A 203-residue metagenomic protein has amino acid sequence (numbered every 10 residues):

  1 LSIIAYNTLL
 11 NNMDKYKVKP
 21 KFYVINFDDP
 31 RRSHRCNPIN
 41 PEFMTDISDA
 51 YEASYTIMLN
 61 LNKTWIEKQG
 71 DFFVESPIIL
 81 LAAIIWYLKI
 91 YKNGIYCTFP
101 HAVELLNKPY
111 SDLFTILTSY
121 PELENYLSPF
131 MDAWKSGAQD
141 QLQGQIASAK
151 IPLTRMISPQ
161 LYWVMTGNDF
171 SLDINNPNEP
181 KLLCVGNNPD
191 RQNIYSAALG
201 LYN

Functional and structural regions predicted by a protein language model:
L1-N203: P-loop NTPase motor domains
